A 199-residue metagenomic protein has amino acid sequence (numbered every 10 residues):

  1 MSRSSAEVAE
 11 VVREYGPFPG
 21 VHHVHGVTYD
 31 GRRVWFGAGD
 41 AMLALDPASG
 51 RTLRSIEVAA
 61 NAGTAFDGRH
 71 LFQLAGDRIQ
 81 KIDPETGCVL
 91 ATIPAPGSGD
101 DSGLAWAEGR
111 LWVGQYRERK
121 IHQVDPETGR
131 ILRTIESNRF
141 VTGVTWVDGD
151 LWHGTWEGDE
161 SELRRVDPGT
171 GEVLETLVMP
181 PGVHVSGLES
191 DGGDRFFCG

Functional and structural regions predicted by a protein language model:
M1-E10: Blade/loop signatures of beta-propeller domains
E10-F18, R51-I56, C88-P94, R130-I135 (+1 more regions): A short beta-strand motif characteristic of beta-propeller blades
F18-G31, V58-G68, P96-E108, N138-D148 (+1 more regions): Beta-rich, blade/repeat-based domains predominating in secreted/periplasmic proteins but also intracellular
W35-D40, Q73-D77, V113-E118, H153-G158 (+1 more regions): Conserved beta-strand positions in repeat-built beta-propeller and related beta-rich domains
L43-A44, Q80, H122, R164: WD40 beta-propeller blade core
D46-G50, D83-G87, D125-G129, D167-G171: Short loop/turn segments that connect beta-strands within beta-propeller blades
T64-E118: A generic tandem-repeat structural signature
R130-I135, R139, V144-W146, H153-G158 (+1 more regions): Solenoidal tandem-repeat scaffolds enriched in leucines and small polar residues
